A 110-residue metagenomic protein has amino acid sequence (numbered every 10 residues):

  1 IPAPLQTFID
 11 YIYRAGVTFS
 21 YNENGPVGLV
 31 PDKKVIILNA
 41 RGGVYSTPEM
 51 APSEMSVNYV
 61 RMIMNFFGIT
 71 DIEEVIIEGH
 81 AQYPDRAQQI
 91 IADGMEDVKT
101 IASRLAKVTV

Functional and structural regions predicted by a protein language model:
I1-V60: Helix-loop-strand module that forms the ligand-binding subsite of alpha/beta enzymes
T47-V110: Glycine-rich phosphate/pyrophosphate-binding loop and the adjoining helix
